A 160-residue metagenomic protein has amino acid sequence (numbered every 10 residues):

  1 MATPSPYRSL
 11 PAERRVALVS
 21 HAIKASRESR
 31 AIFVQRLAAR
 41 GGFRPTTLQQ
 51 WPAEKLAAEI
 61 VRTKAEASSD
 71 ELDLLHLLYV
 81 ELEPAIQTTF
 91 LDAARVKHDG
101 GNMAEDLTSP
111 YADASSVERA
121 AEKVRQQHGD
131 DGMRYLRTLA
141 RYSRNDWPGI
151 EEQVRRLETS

Functional and structural regions predicted by a protein language model:
M1, R95, T159-S160: Polar low-complexity intrinsically disordered regions
A2-R36: Charged, amphipathic alpha-helical stretches
S29-R144: Acidic, low-complexity, intrinsically disordered interaction modules
G149-S160: Short, charged, intrinsically disordered terminal tails
